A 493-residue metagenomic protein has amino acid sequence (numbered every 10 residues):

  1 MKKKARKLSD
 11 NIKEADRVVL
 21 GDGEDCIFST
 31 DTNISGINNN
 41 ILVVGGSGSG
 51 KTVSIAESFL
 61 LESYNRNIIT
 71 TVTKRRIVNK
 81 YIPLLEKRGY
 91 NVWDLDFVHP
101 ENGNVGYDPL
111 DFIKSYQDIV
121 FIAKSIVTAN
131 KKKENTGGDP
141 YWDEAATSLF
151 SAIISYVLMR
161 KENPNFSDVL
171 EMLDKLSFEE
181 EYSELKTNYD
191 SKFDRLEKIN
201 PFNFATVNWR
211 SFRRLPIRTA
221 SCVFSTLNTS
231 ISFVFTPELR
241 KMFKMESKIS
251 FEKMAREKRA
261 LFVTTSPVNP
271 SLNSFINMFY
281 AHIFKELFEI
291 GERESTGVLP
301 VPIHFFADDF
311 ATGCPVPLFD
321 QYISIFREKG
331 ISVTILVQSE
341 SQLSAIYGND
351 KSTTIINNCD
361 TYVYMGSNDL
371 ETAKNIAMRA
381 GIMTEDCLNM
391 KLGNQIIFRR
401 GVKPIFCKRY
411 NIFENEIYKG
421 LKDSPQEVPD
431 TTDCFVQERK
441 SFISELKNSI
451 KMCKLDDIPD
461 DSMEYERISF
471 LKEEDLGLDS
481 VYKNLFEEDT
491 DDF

Functional and structural regions predicted by a protein language model:
K3-R6, D16-F28, T32-I331, K374 (+4 more regions): P-loop NTPase motor domains
V72-K74, L336-E340, S367-N368, G401: A short beta-strand-to-loop transition that corresponds to the Sensor-1 phosphate-sensing loop of AAA+ P-loop ATPases
Y81-L85, L343-I356: Short regulatory helix/loop adjacent to the ATP-binding pocket of P-loop NTPases
F97, I335-V337, I356-N358: Catalytic or ion-translocation cores adjacent to nucleophile or general acid/base/metal-coordination motifs in diverse
H99, R409-N415: A short, sequence-level motif marking secondary-structure junctions
F326-A345: Sensor-1/coupling segment of RecA-like P-loop NTPase cores
K351-N375: Conserved P-loop NTPase catalytic core
